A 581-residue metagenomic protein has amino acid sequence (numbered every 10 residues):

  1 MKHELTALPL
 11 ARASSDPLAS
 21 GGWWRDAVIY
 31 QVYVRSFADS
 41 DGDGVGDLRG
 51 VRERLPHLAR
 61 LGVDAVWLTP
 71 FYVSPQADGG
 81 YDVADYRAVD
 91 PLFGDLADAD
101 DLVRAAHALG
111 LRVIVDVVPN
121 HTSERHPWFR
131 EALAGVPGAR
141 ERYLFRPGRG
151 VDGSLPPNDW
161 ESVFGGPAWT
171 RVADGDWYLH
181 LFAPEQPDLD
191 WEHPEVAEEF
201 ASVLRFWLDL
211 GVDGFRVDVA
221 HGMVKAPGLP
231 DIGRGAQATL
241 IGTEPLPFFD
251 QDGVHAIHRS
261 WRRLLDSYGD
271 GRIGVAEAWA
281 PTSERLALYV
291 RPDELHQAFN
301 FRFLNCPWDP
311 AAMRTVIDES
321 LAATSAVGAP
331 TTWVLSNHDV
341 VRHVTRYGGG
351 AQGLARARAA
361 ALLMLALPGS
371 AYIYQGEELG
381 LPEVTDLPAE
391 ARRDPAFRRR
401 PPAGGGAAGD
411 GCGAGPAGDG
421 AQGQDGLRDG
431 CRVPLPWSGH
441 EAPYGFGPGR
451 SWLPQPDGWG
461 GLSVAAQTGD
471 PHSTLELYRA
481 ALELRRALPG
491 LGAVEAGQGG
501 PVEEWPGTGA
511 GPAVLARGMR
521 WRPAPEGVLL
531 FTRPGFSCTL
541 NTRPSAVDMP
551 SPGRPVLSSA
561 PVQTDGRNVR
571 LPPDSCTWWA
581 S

Functional and structural regions predicted by a protein language model:
K2-R205, D209, G222-P281, L435 (+1 more regions): Acidic/aromatic-lined carbohydrate-recognition and catalytic surfaces of CAZymes acting on diverse glycans
E4-L10, R25, G233-A236, G242-L246 (+7 more regions): Loop/helix patches that line or flank the sugar-binding groove of alpha-linked glycan CAZymes
V66, F215-V217: Hydrophobic residues within beta-strands of alpha/beta enzymes
R130-G175, A312-T324, D410, G420-P456: Core domains of carbohydrate- and sulfate-ester-processing enzymes
G535-R543: Short, well-ordered beta-strand segments enriched in hydrophobic/aromatic residues
S545-V562: Beta-strand-rich binding/interaction modules
R567-S581: C-terminal beta-strand-rich structural cap/linker in extracellular carbohydrate-active enzymes
